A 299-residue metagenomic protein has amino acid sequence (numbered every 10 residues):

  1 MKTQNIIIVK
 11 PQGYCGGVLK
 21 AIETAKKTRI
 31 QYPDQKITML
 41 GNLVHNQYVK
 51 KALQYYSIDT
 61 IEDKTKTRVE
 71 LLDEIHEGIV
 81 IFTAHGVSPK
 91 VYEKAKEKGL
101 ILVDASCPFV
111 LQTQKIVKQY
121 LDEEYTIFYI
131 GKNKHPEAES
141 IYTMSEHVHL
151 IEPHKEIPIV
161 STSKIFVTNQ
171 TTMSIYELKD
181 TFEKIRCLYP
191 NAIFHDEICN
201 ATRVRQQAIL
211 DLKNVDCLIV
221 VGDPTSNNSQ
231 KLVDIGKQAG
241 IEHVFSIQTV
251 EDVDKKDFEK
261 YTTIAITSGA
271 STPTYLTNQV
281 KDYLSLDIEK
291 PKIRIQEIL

Functional and structural regions predicted by a protein language model:
M1-L299: The feature marks the mature, well-folded catalytic cores of soluble enzymes
